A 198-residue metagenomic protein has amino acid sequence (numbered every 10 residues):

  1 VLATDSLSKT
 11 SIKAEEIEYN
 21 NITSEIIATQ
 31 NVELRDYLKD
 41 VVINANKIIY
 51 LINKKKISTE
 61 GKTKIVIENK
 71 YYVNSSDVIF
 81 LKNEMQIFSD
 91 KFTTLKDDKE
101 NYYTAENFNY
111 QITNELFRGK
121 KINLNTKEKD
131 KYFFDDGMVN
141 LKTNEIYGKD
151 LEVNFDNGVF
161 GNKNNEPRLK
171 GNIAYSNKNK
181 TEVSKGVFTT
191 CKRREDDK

Functional and structural regions predicted by a protein language model:
V1-K198: Structural signature for solvent-exposed beta-strand/loop edge elements and short helix-capping sites, enriched
